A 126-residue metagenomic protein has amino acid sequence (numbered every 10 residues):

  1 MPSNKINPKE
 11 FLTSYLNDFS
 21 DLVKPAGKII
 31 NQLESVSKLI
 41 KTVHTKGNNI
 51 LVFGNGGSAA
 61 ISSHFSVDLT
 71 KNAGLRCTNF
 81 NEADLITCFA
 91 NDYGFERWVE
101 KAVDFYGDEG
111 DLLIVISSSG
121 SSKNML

Functional and structural regions predicted by a protein language model:
M1-K28: Generic N-terminal amphipathic, Lys/Arg-enriched alpha-helix
L12, L33-V36, S62: Hydrophobic packing residues in well-ordered alpha-helices of helical domains and bundles
P25-K46: A short, well-structured juxtamembrane/interface segment
A26-G27, F53, V115-I116: Short, contiguous strand/loop micro-motifs
I29, S58-A59, S121-S122: Alpha-helix N-cap/loop-to-helix initiation residues
L33-V36, E96-V99, M125: Amphipathic coiled-coil/heptad-repeat helices and related helical stalk/stem segments that mediate oligomerization
L39-G107, L112: Glycine-rich, small/polar surface segments that engage phosphate groups of diverse ligands
E109-L126: C-terminal binding/interaction regions
